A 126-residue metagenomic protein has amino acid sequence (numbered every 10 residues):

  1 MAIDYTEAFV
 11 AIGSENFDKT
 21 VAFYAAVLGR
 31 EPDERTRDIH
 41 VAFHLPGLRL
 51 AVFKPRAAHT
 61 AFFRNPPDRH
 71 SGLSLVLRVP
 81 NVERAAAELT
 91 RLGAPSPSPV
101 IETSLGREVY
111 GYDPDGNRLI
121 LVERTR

Functional and structural regions predicted by a protein language model:
M1-F9, R30-V76, R84-Y112, E123-R126: Vicinal oxygen chelate
A11-G13: A conserved hydrophobic helix/loop-capping motif in glycosyltransferases and polysaccharide synthases
T20, V79, T103: Ser/Thr-centric signal marking residues that sit in or immediately flank functional binding/regulatory motifs
T20-A25, L89, G116: Conserved active-site tyrosine of GNAT-family acetyltransferases
R118-L121: Short glycine-/small-residue motifs
